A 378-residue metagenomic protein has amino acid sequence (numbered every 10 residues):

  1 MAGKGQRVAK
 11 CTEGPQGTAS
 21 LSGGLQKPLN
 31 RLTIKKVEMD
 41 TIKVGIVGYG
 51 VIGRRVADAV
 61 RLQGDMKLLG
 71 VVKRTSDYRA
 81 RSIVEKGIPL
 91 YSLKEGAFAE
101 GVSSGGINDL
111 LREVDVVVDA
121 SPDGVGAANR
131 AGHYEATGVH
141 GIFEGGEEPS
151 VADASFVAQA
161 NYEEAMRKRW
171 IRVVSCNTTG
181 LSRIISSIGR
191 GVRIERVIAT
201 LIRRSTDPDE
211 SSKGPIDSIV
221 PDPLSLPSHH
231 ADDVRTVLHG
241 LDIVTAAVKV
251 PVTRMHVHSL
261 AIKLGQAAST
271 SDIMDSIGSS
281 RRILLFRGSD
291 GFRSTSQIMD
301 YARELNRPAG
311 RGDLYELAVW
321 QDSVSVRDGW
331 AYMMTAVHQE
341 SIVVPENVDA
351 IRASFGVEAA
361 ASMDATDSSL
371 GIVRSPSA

Functional and structural regions predicted by a protein language model:
S20-S22: Serine residues within intrinsically disordered or low-complexity segments
L25-E38: Short, Lys/Arg-enriched N-terminal segments with co-localized hydrophobic residues within the first ~10-30 amino acids
D40-S211, A360-T366, G371-V373: N-terminal Rossmann-like NAD(P) cofactor-binding subdomain of oxidoreductases, focused on the glycine-rich
K43, V51-I107, R193-R196, T200-T335: C-terminal substrate-binding/catalytic lobe of Rossmann-fold NAD(P)-dependent oxidoreductases
A309-A378: NAD(P)-dependent Rossmann-like dehydrogenase/reductase catalytic/cofactor-binding core
